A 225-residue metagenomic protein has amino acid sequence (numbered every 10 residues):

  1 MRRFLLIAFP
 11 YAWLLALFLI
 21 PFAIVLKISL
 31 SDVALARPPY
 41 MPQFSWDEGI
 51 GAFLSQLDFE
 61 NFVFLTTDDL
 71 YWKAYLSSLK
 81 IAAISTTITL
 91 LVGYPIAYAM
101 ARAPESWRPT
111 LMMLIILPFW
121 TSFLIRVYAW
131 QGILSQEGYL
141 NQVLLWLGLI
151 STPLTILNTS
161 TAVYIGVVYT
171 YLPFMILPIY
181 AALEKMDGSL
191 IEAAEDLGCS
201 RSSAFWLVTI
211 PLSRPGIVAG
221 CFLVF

Functional and structural regions predicted by a protein language model:
M1-I28, A99, P109, M113: N-terminal signal-anchor/first transmembrane alpha helix
R2, I96-S122, R126, Q131-Q136: Short loop segments and helix-boundary regions at transmembrane helix junctions of multi-pass inner-membrane proteins
F9, M113, L117, Y169 (+2 more regions): Transmembrane alpha-helices
L19-D69, E137-G138: Short membrane-interfacial helix/loop motifs at transmembrane-helix boundaries
L19-L30, L91-P95, L124-Y128, E137 (+2 more regions): Membrane-embedded alpha-helices of multi-pass transport/permease systems
P42, G49-L54, V127-V168, S202: Membrane-interfacial helix termini and adjacent extracytoplasmic/periplasmic loops of multi-pass transporters
D69-A99: Transmembrane alpha-helix signature in integral membrane proteins
A103-L111, Y139-L140, T159, S189 (+2 more regions): Membrane-helix interface segments
